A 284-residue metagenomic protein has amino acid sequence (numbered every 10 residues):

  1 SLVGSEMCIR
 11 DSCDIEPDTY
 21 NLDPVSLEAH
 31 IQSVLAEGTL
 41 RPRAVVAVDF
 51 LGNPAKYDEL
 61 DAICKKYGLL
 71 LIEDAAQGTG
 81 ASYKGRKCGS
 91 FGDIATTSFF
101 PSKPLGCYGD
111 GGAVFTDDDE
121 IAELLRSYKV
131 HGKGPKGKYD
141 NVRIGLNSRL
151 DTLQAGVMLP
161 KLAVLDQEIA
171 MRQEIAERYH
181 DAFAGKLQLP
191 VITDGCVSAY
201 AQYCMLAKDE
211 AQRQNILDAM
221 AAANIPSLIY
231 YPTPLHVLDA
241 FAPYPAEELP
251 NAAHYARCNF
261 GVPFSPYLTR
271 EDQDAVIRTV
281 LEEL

Functional and structural regions predicted by a protein language model:
S1-I9: Short, small-residue-biased leader/transition segments that mark boundaries at the very start of proteins
R10-N21, L228: Short beta-strand->loop structural element characteristic of the AMP-binding/adenylate-forming
I15-Y20, Q77, T233-P234: Short, acidic/turn-prone active-site loops that include or flank metal/cofactor- and phosphate-binding residues
T19, P54, E73, G78-G80 (+1 more regions): Catalytic P-loop NTPase motifs of RecA-like helicase/translocase cores
V25-L40, A44-V48, N53, Y57-E59 (+3 more regions): PLP-dependent aminotransferase class I/II
L69-L70: Hydrophobic "anchor" residues on beta-strands that sit immediately upstream of conserved functional sites
E73-Y108, G137-V142: Conserved active-site segment immediately N-terminal to the catalytic lysine that forms the internal aldimine
S90-K129, T152: Active-site PLP attachment segment
